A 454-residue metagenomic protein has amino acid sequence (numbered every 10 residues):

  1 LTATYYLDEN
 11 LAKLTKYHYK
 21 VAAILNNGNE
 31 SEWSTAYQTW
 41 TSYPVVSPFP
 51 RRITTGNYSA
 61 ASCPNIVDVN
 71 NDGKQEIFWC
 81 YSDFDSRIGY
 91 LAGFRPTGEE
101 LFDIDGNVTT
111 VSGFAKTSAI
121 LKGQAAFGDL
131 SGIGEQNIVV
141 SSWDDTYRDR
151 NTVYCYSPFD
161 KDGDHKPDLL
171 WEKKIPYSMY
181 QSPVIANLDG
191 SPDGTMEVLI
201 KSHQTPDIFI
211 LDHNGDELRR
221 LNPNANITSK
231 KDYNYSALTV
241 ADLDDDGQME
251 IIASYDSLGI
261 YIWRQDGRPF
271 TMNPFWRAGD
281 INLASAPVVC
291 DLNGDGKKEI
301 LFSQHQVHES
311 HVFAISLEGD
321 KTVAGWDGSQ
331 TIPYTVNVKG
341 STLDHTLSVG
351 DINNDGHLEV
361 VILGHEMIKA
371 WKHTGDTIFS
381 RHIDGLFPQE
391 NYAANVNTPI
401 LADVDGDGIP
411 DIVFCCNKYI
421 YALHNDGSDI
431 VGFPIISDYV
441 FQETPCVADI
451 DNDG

Functional and structural regions predicted by a protein language model:
E9-K16: Surface-exposed, short loops/turns at beta-strand junctions within beta-sandwich domains
K13, I24-P44: Extracellular fibronectin type III
W40-S59, N65, Y90, E99-T117 (+7 more regions): Aromatic (tryptophan-biased) beta-strands that constitute blades/sheets of beta-rich domains
R52-S86: Beta-strand-rich domains and repeat architectures in extracellular enzymes and scaffolds, especially beta-propellers
S62-N71, E76, K122-S131, Q181-G190 (+6 more regions): Beta-propeller blade termini
N71-Y81, G132-S142, G190-K201, D245-S254 (+4 more regions): Acidic/hydrophobic-patterned starts of short beta strands in beta-sheet-rich repeat architectures
Y81-R87, W143-R148, H203-P206, L258-G259 (+3 more regions): Short glycine/acidic-enriched loop and turn motifs that connect beta-strands
